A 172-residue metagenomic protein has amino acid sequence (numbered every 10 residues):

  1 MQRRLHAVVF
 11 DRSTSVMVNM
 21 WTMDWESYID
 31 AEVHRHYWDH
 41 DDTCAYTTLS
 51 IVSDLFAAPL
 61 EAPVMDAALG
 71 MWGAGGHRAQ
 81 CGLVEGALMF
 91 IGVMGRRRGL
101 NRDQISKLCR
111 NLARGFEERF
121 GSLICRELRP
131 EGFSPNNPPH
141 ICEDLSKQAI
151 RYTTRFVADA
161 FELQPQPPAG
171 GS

Functional and structural regions predicted by a protein language model:
M17-D39: Polybasic, low-complexity association/targeting segments
W21-W25, T48-L69, R119-E127: Acidic-glycine-rich active-site phosphate/pyrophosphate-binding loop
A31-D39, G70-R78, G99, F133-P138: A short glycine/serine-rich beta->alpha loop
L55-D66, V93-L108: Phosphate-handling active-site elements
G86-M94: DPxDG-like acidic metal-binding loop motif
R110-G171: C-terminal binding/interaction regions
